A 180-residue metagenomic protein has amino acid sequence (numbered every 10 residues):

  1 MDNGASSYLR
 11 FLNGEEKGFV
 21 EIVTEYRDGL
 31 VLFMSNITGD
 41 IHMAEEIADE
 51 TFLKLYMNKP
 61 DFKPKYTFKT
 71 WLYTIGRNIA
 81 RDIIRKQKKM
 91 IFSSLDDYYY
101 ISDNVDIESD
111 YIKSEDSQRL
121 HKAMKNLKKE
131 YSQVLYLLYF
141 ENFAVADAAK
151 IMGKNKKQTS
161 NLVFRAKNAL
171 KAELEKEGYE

Functional and structural regions predicted by a protein language model:
M1-G29, N36, K125, E180: N-terminal module of bacterial RNA polymerase sigma factors
L12-N13, E50-T67, Q87: Sigma70-family region 2
V23-I41, N58, M124, A169 (+1 more regions): Amphipathic, Lys/Arg- and hydrophobic-enriched alpha-helical face
L32, E46-L53, Y66-N78: Structural recognition of an alpha-helix C-terminal capping motif at a helix-to-coil junction
D61-K63, T74-S93, K113: Arg/Lys-rich amphipathic alpha helix in sigma70-family domain 2
R77, R81, A146-K176: DNA-recognition helix of helix-turn-helix
M90-S117, A144: Internal acidic/polar
K125-Q133, E141-Q158: Helix-turn-helix DNA-binding module
